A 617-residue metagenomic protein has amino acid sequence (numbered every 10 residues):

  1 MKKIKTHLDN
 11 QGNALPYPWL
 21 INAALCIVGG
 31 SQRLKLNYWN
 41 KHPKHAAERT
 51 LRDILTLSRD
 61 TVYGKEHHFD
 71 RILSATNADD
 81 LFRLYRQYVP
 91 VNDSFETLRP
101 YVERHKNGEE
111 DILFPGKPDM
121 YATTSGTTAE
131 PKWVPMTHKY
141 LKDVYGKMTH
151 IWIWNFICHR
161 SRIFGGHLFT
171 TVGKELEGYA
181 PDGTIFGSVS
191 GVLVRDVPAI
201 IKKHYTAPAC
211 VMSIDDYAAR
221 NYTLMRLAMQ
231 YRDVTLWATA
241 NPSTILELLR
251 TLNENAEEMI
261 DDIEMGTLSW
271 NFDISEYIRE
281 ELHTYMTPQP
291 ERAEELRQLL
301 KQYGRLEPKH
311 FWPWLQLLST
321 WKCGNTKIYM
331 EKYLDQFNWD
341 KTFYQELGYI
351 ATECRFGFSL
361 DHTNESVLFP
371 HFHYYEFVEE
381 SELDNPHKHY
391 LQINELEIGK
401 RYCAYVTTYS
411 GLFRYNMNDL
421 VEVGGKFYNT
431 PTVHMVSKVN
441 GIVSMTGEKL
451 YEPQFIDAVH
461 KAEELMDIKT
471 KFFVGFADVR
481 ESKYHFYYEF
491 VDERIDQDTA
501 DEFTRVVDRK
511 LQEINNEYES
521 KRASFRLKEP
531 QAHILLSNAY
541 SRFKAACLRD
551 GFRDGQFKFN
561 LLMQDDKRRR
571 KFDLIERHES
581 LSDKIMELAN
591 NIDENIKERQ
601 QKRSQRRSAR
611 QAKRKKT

Functional and structural regions predicted by a protein language model:
M1-T123, A129-S319, K327-E331, H485 (+5 more regions): Nucleotide 5′-phosphate-binding alpha/beta core
A47, L51, K117, K142-G146 (+13 more regions): Active-site-proximal structural scaffolding
T56, Q298-Q302, P308-F427, V439-N440: Conserved AMP-binding/adenylate-forming
S58, P386-K388, E395-D565, L574-E576: AMP-binding/adenylate-forming catalytic core of the ANL superfamily
F69-T76, F343-Y349, K471-G475: Long, charged, glycine-rich C-terminal linkers/tails
D119-Y121, F372, T430-T432: Short glycine-rich loop/turn motifs
Y140-I151, Y349-F356, V433-K438, G447: Catalytic or ion-translocation cores adjacent to nucleophile or general acid/base/metal-coordination motifs in diverse
C158-I163, Y231, D335-T342, E379-N385 (+1 more regions): Secondary-structure boundary elements
